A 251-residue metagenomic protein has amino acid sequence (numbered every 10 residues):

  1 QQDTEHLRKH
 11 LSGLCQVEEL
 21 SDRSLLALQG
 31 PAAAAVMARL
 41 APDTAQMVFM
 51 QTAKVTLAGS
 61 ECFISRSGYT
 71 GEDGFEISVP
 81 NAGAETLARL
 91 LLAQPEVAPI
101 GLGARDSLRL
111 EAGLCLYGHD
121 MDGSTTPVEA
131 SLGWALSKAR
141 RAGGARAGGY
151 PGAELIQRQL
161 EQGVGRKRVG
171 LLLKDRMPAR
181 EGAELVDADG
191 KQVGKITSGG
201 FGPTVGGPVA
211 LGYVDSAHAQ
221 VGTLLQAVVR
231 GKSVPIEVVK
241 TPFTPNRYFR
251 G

Functional and structural regions predicted by a protein language model:
Q1-G251: Conserved, structured C-terminal
